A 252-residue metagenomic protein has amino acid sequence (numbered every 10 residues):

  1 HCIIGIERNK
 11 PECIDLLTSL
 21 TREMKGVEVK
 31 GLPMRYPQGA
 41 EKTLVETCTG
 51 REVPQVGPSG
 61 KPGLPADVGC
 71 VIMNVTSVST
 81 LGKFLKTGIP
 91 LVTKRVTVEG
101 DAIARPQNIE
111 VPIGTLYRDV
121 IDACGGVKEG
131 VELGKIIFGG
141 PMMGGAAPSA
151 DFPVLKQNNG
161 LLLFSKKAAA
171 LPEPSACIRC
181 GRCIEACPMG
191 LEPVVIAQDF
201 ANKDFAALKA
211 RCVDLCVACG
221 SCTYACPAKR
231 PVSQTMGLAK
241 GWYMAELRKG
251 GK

Functional and structural regions predicted by a protein language model:
H1-C2, D101-A104, C222: Short, surface-exposed connector motifs at secondary-structure boundaries
H1-E7, V29, T93, E129-G139 (+3 more regions): Flexible, glycine/charged-enriched surface loops at secondary-structure junctions
I3, T97, N108-E110, I137 (+5 more regions): Structured core elements
I6-Y117, A123-G130: Hydrophobic alpha-helical positions that pack around
R8-K10, G140-M143, W242-Y243: Acidic, glycine-rich active-site loops and adjacent beta-strand->loop/helix elements that engage anionic groups
E12, I72-T80, T93, P112-T115 (+9 more regions): Conserved active-site and cofactor/substrate-binding residues in soluble primary-metabolism enzymes
P37-Q38, V45-T49, K86-G88, G126-I178: Active-site gating/interface segments in enzymes
G160-P174, I184, P188-Y224, A228-K252: Ferredoxin-type iron-sulfur electron-transfer modules in oxidoreductases and energy-metabolism complexes
